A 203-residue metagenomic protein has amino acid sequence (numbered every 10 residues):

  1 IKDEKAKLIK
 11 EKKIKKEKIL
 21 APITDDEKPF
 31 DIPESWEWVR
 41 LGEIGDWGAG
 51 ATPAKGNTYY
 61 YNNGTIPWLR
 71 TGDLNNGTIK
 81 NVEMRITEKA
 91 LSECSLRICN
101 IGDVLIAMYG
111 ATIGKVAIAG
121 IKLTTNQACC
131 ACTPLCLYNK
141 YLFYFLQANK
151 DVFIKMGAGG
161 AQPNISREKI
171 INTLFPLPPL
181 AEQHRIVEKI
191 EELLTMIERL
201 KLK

Functional and structural regions predicted by a protein language model:
I1-L20: Extended, domain-scale alpha-helical bundle/helix-rich regions
I23-T24, E37-N76, S92-C94, T112 (+1 more regions): Low-complexity, Lys/Gly-biased intrinsically disordered segments
T24-A51, L180-E188, T195-K203: Non-catalytic DNA-recognition/assembly elements of restriction-modification systems
E27-I32, C130-P134, I171-L177: Short, well-ordered beta-strand elements within core beta-sheets of diverse protein domains
S35, E43, K115, N172-L174: Extracellular/lumenal ectodomain signal focusing on beta-strand-rich modules and carbohydrate-recognition contexts
R70-G72, N81-Q147, G159, S166: A short beta-sheet element
A148-T173: Specificity-determining recognition surfaces
